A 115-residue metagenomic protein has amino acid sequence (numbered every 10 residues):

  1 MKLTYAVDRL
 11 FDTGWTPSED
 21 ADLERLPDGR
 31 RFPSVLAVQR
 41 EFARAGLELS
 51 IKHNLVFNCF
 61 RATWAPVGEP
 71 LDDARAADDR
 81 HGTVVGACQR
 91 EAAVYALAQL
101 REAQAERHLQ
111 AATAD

Functional and structural regions predicted by a protein language model:
M1-L3, A98-D115: Short intrinsically disordered terminal tails
K2-R75: N-terminal segment of the canonical double-stranded RNA-binding domain
R9, T16, A65, Y95 (+2 more regions): Compositionally biased non-globular segments, especially hydrophobic aliphatic-rich helices of signal peptides
V56-F57, V85, T113: Mature extracytoplasmic/luminal segments of secretory-pathway proteins
F60-R107: Short, compact, well-ordered microdomains
